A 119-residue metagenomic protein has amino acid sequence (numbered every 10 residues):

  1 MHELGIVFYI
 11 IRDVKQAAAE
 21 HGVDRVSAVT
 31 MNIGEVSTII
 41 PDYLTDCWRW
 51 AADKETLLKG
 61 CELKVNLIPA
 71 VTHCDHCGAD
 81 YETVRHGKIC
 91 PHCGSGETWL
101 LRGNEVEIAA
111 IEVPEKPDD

Functional and structural regions predicted by a protein language model:
M1-C61: Long, charged N-terminal interaction/targeting segments
N32-V36, N66-A70, I111: Short loop/turn motifs enriched for small/polar and acidic residues
E62-P69, A79-R85: Short, flexible, mixed-charge glycine/proline-rich loop motifs that serve as phosphate/nucleic-acid-contacting
T72, K88, V106: Cys/His-enriched microdomains
C74-C77, C90-C93: Short cysteine-rich clusters marking metal-coordination/redox-active sites
E82, S95-W99: Short functional micro-motifs and their immediate structural scaffolds
T98-A110: Short metal-binding segments enriched for Cys and/or His
P114-D119: Compositionally biased, charge-rich low-complexity tracts
